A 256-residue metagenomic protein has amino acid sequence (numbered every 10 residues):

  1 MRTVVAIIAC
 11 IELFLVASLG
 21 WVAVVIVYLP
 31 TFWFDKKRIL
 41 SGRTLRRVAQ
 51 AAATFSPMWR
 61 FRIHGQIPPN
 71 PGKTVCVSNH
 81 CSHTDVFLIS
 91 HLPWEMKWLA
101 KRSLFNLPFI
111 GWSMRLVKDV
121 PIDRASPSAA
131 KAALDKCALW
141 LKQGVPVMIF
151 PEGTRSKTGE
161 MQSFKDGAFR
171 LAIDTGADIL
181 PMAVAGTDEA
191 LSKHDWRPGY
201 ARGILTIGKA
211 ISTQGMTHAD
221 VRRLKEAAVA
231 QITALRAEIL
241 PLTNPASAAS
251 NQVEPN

Functional and structural regions predicted by a protein language model:
M1-R62, W112-S113: A transmembrane-helix-recognition feature enriched in membrane-embedded lipid enzymes and envelope glyco-/phospholipid
V4, K131-N256: Non-catalytic C-terminal accessory region of glycerolipid acyltransferases and related lyso-lipid remodeling enzymes
V24-R43, S56, N70-P127: Catalytic core of membrane glycerolipid acyltransferases/transacylases, capturing the structured, soluble-facing
S56-I63, A130-K131, T187-E189: Short gly/ser/thr-rich secondary-structure transition/capping motifs
R60-F61, P121, V147, I179: Hydrophobic beta-strand scaffold residues
I63, C76, W98-L99, L205-I207: Generic preference for hydrophobic
H64, L99-K101, D123-R124, P151 (+1 more regions): Thr-Gly-centered strand-to-loop micro-motif
G65-P69: Glycine-rich helix-loop-beta junction characteristic of Rossmann-like nucleotide cofactor-binding loops
